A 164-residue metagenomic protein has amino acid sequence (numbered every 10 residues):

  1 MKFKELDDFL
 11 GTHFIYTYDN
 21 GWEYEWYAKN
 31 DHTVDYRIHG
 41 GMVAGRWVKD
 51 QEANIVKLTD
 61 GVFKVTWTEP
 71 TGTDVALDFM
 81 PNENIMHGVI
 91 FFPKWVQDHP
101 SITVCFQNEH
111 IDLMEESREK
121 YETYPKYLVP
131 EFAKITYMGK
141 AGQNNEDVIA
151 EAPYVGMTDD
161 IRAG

Functional and structural regions predicted by a protein language model:
M1-E23, T136-G142, T158: Tryptophan-anchored aromatic micro-motifs
D8-I15, H32-D35, T59-T66: Short, hydrophobic/aromatic-rich segments at coil-to-beta transitions
T17, Y27-A28, V56-K57, D78-M80: Well-ordered beta-strand positions
D19, R37-H39, D60, T68 (+1 more regions): Surface loops and adjacent helix of pleckstrin homology
N20-Y24, R46-Q51, T71-L77, I85-H87: Short, surface-exposed coil-to-beta transition loops
E25-V56: N-terminal glycine/threonine-rich, aromatic-flanked beta-hairpin/loop signature
Q51-G72: Compact, well-ordered interaction domains used in eukaryotic information-processing assemblies
T66-G164: Beta-sheet ligand-binding and adhesion/scaffold domains
